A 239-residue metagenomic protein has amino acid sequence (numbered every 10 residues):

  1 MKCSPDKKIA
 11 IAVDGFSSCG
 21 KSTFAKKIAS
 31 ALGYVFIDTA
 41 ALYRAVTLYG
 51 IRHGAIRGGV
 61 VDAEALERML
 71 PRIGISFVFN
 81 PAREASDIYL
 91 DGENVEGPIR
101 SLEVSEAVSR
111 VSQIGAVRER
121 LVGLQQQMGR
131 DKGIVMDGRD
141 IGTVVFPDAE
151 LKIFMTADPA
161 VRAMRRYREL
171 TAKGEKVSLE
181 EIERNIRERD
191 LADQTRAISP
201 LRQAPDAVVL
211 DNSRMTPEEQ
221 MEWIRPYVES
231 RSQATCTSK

Functional and structural regions predicted by a protein language model:
K2-C3, Y89-E96, S105, Y167-E175 (+1 more regions): NTP-dependent small-molecule kinase module
V13: Hydrophobic anchor at the beta1->P-loop junction of P-loop NTPases
S17: The conserved Walker
K21: Conserved lysine of the Walker
F24: Hydrophobic positions on the alpha1 helix immediately C-terminal to the Walker A/P-loop
A31-I99: N-terminal phosphate/diphosphate-binding loop that engages ATP/GTP or pyrophosphate donors across diverse enzyme folds
M69, F79-N80, Q125-K132, R139-V144 (+2 more regions): Small-molecule kinase domains that catalyze NTP-dependent phosphoryl transfer to phosphate-bearing small molecules
V95-K173: ATP-dependent NMP and nucleoside kinases share a basic, alpha-helical "lid"
